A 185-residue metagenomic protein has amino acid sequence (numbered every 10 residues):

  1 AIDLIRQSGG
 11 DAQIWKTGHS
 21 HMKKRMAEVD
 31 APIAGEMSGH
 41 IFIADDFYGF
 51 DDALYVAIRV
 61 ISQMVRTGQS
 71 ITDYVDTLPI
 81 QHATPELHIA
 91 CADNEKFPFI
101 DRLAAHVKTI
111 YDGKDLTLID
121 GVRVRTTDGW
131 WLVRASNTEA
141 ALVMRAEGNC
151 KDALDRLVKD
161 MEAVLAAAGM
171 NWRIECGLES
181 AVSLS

Functional and structural regions predicted by a protein language model:
A1-S185: Phosphate-binding and adjacent anionic-ligand microenvironments
